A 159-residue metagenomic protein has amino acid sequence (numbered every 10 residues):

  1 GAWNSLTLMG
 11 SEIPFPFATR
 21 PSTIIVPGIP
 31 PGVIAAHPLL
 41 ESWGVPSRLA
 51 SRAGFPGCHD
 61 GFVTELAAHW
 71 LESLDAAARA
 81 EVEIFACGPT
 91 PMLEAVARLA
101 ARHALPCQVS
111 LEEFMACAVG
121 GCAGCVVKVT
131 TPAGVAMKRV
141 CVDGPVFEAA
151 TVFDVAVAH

Functional and structural regions predicted by a protein language model:
G1-E112: FNR/FR-type flavoprotein reductase catalytic core
F17, A95, C125-V127, T151: Residue-level recognition of conserved structural "scaffold" positions that shape functional pockets and channels
R20-T23, F62, C122-G124, V152-A156: Surface-exposed beta-strand edges and their flanking turn/coil or helix-capping segments
P31, T90-M92, E112-V146: Local cysteine-cluster metal-coordination motifs and their immediate loop/turn environment, predominantly Fe-S cluster
G57, A101, C117, T131-A133 (+1 more regions): Alpha-helix termini
V140-H159: Flexible mid-to-C-terminal extensions adjoining Fe-S/redox cofactors in radical SAM and related proteins
